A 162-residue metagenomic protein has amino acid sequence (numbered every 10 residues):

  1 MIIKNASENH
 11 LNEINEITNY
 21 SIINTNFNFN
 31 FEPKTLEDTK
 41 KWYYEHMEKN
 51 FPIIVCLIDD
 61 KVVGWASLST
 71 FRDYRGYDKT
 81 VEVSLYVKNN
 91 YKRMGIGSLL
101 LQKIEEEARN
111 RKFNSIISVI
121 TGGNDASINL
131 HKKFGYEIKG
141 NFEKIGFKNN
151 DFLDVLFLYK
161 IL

Functional and structural regions predicted by a protein language model:
I2-E16: A short beta-loop-alpha structural element at the N-terminal edge of CoA-dependent acyl/N-acetyltransferase catalytic
N15-W42: Conserved GNAT-fold acetyl-CoA-binding loop/helix
K34-N90, L101, I161-L162: Acetyl-CoA-dependent GNAT
K61-W65, A126, F152: Glycine-rich acetyl-CoA-binding "A-motif" of GNAT/NAT acetyltransferases
L85-N90, M94, E106, G122-G123: Active-site acidic-Proline motif in GNAT/NAT acetyltransferases
R93-E106, N129-K133: Conserved acetyl-CoA-binding loop-helix of GNAT-fold acetyltransferases
A108-I120: Conserved GNAT acetyl-CoA-binding A-motif
I117-I120, K132, E137-D154: Conserved catalytic-core motifs of GNAT/GCN5-like acyltransferases
